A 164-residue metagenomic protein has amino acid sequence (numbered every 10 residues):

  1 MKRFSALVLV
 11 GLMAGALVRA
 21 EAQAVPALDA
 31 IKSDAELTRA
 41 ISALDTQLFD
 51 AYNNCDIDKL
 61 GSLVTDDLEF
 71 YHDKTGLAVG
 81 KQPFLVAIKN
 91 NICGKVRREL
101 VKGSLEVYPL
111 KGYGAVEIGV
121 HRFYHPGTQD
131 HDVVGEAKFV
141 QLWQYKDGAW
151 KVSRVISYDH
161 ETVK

Functional and structural regions predicted by a protein language model:
M1-F4: Positively charged n-region of N-terminal signal peptides that target proteins for export
L7-A16: Bacterial N-terminal signal peptides
A20-D66, K164: Short, low-complexity N-terminal intrinsically disordered segments enriched in polar/charged residues
Q23, E136-V163: Short beta-strand edge/turn micro-motifs at domain boundaries
R39, I57-Y113, V120-R122, V133-V134: A solvent-exposed, acidic/Ser-Thr-rich amphipathic alpha-helical stretch
V107-A115, W143-A149: A short, structured loop/turn motif at beta-sheet edges
F123-G127, W143: Beta-strand elements of well-folded, non-transmembrane domains
G127-V133, T162-K164: A short acidic/glycine-rich loop-to-helix N-cap element
